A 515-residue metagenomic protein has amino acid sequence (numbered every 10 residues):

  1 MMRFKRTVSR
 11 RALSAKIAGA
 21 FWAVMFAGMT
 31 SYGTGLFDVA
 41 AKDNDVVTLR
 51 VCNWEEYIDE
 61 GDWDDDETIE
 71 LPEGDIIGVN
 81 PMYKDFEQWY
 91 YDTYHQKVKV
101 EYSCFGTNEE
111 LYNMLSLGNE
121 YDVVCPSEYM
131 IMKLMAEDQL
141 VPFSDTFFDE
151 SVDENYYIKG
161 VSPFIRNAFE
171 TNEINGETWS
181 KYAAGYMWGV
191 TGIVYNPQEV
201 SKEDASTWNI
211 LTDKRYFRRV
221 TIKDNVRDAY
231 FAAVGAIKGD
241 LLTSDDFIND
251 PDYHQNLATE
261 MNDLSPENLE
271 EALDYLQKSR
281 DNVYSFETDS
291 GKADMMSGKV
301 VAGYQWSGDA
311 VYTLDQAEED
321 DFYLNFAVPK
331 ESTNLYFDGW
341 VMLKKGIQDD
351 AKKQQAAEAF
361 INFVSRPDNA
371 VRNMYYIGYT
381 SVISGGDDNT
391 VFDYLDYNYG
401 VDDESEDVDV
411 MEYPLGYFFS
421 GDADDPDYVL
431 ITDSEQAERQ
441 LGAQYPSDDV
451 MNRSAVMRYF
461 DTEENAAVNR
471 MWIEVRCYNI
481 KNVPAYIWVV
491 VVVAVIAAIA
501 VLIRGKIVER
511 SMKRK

Functional and structural regions predicted by a protein language model:
M1-A41, C477-K515: Gram-positive cell-envelope targeting signals
F37-K133, E137: Early extracytoplasmic/lumenal segment of secretory-pathway proteins
R50-D66, G74-V79, Y129-N282, F286-M296: Extracytoplasmic ligand-binding site segments that recognize negatively charged/polar headgroups
K84, E109-Y121, A136-E137, I210 (+2 more regions): Short helices/loops that flank or line small-molecule/ion binding pockets
F105, C125-P126, I222, F286-E287 (+1 more regions): Short beta-strand and adjacent tight-turn residues that come in two discontinuous sequence segments and form the edges
D281-D349: Extracytoplasmic/periplasmic substrate-binding proteins
M342-Y445, P484: Mature extracytoplasmic/periplasmic domains
F419-K515: Conserved C-terminal helix/tail region of periplasmic/extracytoplasmic solute-binding proteins
